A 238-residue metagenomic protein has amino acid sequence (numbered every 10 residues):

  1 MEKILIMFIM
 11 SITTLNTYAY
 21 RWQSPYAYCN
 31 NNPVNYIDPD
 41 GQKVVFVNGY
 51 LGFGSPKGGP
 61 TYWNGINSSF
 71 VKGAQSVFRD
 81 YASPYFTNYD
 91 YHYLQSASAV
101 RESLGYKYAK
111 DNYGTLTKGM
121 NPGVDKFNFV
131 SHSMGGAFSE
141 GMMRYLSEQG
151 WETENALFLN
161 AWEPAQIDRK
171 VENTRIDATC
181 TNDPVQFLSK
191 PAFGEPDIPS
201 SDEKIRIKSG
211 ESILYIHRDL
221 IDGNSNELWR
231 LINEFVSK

Functional and structural regions predicted by a protein language model:
M1-L5, Y18: Bacterial N-terminal signal peptides that target proteins for export
I4-I12: Sec-dependent N-terminal signal peptides
T13-V44: Short turn/helix-capping motifs enriched in Asx and small/polar residues
W22-S24, G41-F46, G54-T61, E234 (+1 more regions): Cationic, glycine-rich low-complexity segments
V45, S68, K72, T87 (+6 more regions): Membrane-interacting helical modules
V45-V124: Active-site catalytic motif of lipid deacylating hydrolases and related acyltransferases
N48-G52, S103-E195: Serine-dependent carboxylesterase/thioesterase catalytic core of lipase-like alpha/beta-hydrolase/SGNH enzymes
H92, D168-K238: C-terminal catalytic-base region of ester-bond hydrolases, centering on the histidine of the charge-relay
